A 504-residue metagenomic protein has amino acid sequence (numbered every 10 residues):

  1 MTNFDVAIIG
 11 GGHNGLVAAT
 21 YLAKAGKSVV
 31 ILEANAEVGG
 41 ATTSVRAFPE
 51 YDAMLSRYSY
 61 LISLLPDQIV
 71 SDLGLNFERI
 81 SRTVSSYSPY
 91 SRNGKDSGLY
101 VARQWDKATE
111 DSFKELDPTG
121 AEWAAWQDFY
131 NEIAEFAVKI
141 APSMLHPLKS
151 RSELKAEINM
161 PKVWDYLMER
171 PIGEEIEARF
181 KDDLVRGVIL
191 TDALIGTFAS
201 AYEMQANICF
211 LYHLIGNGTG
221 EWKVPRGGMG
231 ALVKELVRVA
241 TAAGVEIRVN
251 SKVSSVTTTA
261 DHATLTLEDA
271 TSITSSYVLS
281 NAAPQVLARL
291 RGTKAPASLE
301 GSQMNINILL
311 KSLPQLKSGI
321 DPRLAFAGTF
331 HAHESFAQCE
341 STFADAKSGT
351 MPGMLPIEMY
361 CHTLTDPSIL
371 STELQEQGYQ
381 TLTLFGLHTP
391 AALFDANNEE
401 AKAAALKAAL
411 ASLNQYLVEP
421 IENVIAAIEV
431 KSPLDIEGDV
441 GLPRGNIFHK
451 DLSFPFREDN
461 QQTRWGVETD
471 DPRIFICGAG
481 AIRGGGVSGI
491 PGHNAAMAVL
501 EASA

Functional and structural regions predicted by a protein language model:
T2-K139: N-terminal glycine-rich phosphate/pyrophosphate-binding loop and immediately adjacent elements
K95-E203: Rossmann-like flavin
D182, R186-A199, M354-Y360, E419-I482: A glycine-rich dinucleotide-binding beta-alpha-beta segment and adjacent secondary-structure elements that constitute
H213-H262: Helical element adjacent to the flavin cofactor pocket in flavoenzyme catalytic cores
K252-L374: Mid-domain catalytic core of redox enzymes that form a hydrophobic substrate pocket/lid adjacent to a catalytic redox
E358-L452: FAD-dependent oxidoreductase catalytic-site/capping-region signature
A479-L500: A conserved FAD-binding loop/helix module that cradles the flavin
A502-A504: Active-site-proximal substrate-binding core of FAD-dependent oxidoreductases
